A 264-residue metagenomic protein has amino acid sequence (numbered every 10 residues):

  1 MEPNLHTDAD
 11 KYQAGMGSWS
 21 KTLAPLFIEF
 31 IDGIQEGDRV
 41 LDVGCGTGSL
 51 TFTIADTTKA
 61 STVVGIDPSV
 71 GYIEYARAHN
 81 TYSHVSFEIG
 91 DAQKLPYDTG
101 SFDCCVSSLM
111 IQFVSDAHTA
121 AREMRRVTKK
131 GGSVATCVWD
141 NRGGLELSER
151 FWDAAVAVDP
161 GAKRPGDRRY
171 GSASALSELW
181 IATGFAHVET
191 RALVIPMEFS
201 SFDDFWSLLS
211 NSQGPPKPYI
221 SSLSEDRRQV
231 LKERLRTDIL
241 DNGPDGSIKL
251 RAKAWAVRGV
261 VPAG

Functional and structural regions predicted by a protein language model:
E2-L5, W19, T47-S49, R168-G264: Conserved Class I S-adenosyl-L-methionine
A9, Q13, A24-F27, T47 (+8 more regions): A general structural signal for well-ordered alpha-helical segments in protein cores
S18-D38, T53: Conserved alpha-helix/loop element of class I SAM-dependent methyltransferases that forms part of the SAM/SAH-binding
R39-L95, T119: Class I SAM-dependent methyltransferase SAM/SAH-binding core
Q93-C104: A short acidic, Gly/Pro-enriched loop at the edge of an enzyme's catalytic core that lines a small-molecule cofactor
D103-A117, D140: A short SAM/SAH-binding and catalytic strip from SAM-dependent methyltransferases
H118, R125, K129-S200, P216 (+1 more regions): Conserved catalytic/acceptor-binding region of the Class I
